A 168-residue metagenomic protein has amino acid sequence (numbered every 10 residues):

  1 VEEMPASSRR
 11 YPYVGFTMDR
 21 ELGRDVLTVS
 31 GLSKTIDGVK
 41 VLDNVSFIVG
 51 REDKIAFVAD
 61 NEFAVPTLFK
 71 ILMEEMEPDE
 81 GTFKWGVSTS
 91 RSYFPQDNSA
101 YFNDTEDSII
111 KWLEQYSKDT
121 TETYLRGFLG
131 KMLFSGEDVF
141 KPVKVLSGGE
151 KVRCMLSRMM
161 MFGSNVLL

Functional and structural regions predicted by a protein language model:
V1-N44, I48-R51: Coupling and communication elements adjacent to P-loop NTPase active sites across diverse families
M18-E21, T82-F83, L146, R158: Replace "in large, NTP-powered and nucleic-acid-processing enzymes" with "in large, NTP-powered factors and other
E21, V49, D53, V152 (+1 more regions): Secondary-structure capping and boundary motifs in well-ordered enzyme cores
L22-G23, R51, V87-S88, M161-S164: Short loop/turn elements that form and flank the Walker-type P-loop nucleotide-binding site in RecA-like NTPase cores
K54, A59-D60, A64-T121, L125: ABC ATPase nucleotide-binding domain signature region
P95-V166: ABC-family P-loop ATPase nucleotide-binding domains
